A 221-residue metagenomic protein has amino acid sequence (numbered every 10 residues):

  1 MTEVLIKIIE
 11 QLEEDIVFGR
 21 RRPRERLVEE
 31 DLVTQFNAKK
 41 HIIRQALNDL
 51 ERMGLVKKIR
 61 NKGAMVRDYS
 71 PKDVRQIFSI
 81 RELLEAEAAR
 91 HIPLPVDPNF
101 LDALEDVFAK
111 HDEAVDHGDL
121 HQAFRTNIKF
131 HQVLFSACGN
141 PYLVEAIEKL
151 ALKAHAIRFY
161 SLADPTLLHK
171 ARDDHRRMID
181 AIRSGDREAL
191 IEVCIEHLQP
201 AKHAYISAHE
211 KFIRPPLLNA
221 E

Functional and structural regions predicted by a protein language model:
M1-L94, N99-F100, S136, K202 (+1 more regions): Short linear motifs at protein or domain termini
E3, L101-D102, T166-H169: Short helix-capping and inter-helix turn/linker motifs at the boundaries of alpha-helical repeat units
V17, G139, R183-S184: Residues at helix-coil transition
E25, K58-I59, N127, K170-R172: Short, flexible turn/loop "capping" segments at secondary-structure junctions
R52, V56-K57, L150-L152, T166-L168: Mobile beta-alpha loop/short-helix "lid" or hinge segments that flank ligand
S70-P71, I157-S161: Short alpha-helical transmembrane interface motifs in multi-pass membrane proteins
I77, V96-F159, D173-D180, A189-P200: Conserved amphipathic alpha-helical segments that form helical-bundle/coiled-coil interaction surfaces
L167-E221: C-terminal regulatory/effector modules of DNA-binding transcriptional regulators
